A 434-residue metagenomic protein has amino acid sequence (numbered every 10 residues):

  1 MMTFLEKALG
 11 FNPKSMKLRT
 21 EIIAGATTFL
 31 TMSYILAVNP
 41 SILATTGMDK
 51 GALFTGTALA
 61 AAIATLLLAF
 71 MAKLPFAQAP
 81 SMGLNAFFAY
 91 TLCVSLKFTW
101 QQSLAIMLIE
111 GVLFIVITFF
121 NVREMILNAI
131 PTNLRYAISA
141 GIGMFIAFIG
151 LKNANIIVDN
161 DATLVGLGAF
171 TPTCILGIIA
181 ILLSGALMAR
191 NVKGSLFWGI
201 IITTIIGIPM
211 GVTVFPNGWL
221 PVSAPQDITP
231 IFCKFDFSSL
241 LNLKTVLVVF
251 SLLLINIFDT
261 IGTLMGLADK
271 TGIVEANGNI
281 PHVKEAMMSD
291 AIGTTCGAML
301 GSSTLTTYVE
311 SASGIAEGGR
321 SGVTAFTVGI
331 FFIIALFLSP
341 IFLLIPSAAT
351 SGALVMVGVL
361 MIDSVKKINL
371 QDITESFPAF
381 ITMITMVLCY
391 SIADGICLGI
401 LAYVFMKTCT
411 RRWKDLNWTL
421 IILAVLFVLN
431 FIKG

Functional and structural regions predicted by a protein language model:
M1-A52, V165-G166, W198-K284, V425-L429: Helix-loop-helix hairpins and the membrane-proximal interhelical loops of multi-pass alpha-helical transport proteins
M2-N39, A60, S81-Y90, V94-S139 (+1 more regions): Helix-loop-helix junctions within the multi-pass membrane cores of secondary transporters/permeases
G47-L66: Loop-to-helix transition at the N-terminal end of transmembrane alpha-helices
K50-G51, F76, W100, I392: Membrane-helix interface/capping residues of multi-pass secondary transporters
T55, A105-L108, F250, M288 (+1 more regions): Internal alpha-helical transmembrane segments of multi-pass membrane proteins, especially GPCRs
A62-M82, L113: Juxtamembrane transmembrane-helix boundary signature
L96-P209, T213, F326-G434: Membrane-embedded alpha-helical modules
